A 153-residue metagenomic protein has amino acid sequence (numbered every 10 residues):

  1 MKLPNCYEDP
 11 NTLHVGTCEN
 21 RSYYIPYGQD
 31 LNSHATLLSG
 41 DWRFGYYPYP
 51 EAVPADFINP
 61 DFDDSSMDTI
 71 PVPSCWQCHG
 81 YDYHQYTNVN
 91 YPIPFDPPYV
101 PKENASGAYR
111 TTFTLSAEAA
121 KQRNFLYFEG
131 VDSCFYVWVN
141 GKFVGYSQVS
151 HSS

Functional and structural regions predicted by a protein language model:
M1-Q29, H34, R43-Y49, V53 (+4 more regions): Accessory beta-strand-rich segments of carbohydrate-active enzymes
H34-A35, D63: Extracytoplasmic/secreted proteins and extracellular or luminal domains
V53-S66, I70: Short Gly/aromatic-enriched secondary-structure transition segments
I93-F95: Short Pro/Gly-enriched beta-strand edge/turn motifs at strand-loop
